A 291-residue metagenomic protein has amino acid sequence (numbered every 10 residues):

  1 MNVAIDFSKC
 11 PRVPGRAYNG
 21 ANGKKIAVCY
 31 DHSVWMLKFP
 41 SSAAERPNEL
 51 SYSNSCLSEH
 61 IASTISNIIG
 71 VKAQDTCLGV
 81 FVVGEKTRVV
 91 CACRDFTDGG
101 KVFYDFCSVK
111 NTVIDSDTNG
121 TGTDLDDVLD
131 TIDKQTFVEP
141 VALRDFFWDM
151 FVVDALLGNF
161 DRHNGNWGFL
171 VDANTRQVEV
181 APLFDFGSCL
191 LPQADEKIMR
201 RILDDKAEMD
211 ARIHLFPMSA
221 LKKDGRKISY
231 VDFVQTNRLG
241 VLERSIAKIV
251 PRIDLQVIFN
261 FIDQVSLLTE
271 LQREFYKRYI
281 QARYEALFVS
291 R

Functional and structural regions predicted by a protein language model:
M1-D115: Conserved ATP-binding subdomain of kinase catalytic cores across diverse folds
N2, K9-P11, D126-P140, D195-I198 (+1 more regions): A short, terminal or domain-edge coil/loop segment
N54-C56, A142-F146, T269, R273: Aromatic-acidic/polar surface patches that form glycan- and anion
N67, D172-R291: C-terminal catalytic region of ATP-dependent kinase domains
R94-F151, F259-S266, A286: ATP-dependent phospho-/nucleotidyl transfer catalytic cores
D126-D195: Conserved kinase catalytic-core segment
